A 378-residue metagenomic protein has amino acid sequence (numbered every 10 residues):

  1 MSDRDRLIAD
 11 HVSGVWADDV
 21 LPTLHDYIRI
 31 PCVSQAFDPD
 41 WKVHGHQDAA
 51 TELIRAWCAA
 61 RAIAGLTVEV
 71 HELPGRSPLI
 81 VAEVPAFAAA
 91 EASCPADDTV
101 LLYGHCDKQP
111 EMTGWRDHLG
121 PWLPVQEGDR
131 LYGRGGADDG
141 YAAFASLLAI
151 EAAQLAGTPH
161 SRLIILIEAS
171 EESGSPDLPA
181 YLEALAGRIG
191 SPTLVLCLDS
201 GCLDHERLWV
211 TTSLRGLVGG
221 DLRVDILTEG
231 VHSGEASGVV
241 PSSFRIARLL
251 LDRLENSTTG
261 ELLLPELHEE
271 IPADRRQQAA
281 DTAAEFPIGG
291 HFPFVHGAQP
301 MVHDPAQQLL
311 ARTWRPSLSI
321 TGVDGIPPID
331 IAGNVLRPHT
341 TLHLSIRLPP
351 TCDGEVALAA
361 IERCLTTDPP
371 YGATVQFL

Functional and structural regions predicted by a protein language model:
M1-D5, V15, L203-H205, G219-D221 (+1 more regions): Metal-dependent amide/peptide-bond hydrolase catalytic core, centered on the "pita-bread" metallohydrolase fold
S2-G114, H339: N-terminal helical capping/dimerization or prosegment-like subdomains of hydrolases acting on amide or phosphate bonds
V70, H160-E168, V195-L196, L263-E269 (+1 more regions): Beta-strand segments within the central parallel beta-sheet cores of soluble alpha/beta enzyme folds
A90-I167, G190: Active-site metal-coordination/substrate-binding segment of hydrolases, especially metallo-dependent peptidases
R116-D117, G157-T158, T211-L217, R312 (+1 more regions): Short glycine/proline-enriched loop/turn "hinge" motifs that connect secondary-structure elements and lie
A142-A156, S175-E183, P241-R253: Active-site-proximal alpha-helical scaffold in enzymes
H160-S242: Histidine/acidic-residue-rich, glycine-tolerant segments that coordinate divalent metal ions
